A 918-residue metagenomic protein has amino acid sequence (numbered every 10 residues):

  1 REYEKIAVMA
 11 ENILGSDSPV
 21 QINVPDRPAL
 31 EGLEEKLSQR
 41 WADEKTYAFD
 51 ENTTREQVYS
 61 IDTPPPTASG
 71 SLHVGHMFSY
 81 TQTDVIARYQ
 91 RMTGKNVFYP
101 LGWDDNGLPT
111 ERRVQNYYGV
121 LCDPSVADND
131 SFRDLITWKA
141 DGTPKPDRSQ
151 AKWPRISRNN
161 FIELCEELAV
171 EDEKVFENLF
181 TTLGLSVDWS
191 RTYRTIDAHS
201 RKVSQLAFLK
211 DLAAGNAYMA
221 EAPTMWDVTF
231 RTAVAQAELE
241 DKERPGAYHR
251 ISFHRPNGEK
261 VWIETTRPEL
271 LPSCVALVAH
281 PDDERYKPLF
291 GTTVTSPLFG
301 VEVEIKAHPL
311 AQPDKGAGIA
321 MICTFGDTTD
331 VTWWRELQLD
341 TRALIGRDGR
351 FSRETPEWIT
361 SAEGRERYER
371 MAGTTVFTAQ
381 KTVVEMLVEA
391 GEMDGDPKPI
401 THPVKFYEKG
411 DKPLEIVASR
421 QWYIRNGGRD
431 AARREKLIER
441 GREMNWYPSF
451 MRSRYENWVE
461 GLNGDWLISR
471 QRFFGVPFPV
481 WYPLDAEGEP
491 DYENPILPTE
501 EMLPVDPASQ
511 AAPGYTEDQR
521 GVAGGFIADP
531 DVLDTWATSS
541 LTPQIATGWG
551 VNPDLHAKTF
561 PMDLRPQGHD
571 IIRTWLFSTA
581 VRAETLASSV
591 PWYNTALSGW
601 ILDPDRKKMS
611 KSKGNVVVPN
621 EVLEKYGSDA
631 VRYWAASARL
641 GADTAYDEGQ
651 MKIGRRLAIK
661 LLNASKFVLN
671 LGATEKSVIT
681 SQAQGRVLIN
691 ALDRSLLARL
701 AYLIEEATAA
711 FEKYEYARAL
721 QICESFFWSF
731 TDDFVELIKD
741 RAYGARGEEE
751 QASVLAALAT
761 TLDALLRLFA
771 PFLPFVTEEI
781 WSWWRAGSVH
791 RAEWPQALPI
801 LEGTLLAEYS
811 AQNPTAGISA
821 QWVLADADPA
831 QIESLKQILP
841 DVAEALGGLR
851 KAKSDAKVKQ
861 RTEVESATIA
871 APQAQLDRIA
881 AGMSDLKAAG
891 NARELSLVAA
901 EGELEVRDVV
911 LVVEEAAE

Functional and structural regions predicted by a protein language model:
E2-D282, K306, C323-W358, A390-R434 (+6 more regions): N-terminal, positively charged nucleic-acid-binding surface of large information/translation enzymes
E4-G15, R250, L462-A537, L541 (+2 more regions): Feature 926 captures the class I aminoacyl-tRNA synthetase adenylation module centered on the KMSKS loop
P25, A29, L33, V74-F78 (+27 more regions): Catalytic cores of large soluble enzymes that bind and process phosphate-bearing ligands
R55-T63, V85, P144-K152, E177-G184 (+10 more regions): Active-site-adjacent bridging/hinge elements
G75-A87, K95, W103-D104, S200-V203 (+8 more regions): Structured ligand/cofactor/substrate-binding pocket environments in proteins
R88-N96, Y117-A127, N178, T182-V187 (+20 more regions): Secondary-structure transition/capping motifs at alpha-helix termini and the adjoining loop/turn into the next element
L121-N159, T360-M371, I496-R520, L801-A825: Charged, glycine/proline-rich intrinsically disordered loops and linkers
F230, F299, G410-D411, L484-A486 (+1 more regions): Short Cys/His-rich metal-coordination motifs, predominantly Zn2+-binding knuckles/fingers
